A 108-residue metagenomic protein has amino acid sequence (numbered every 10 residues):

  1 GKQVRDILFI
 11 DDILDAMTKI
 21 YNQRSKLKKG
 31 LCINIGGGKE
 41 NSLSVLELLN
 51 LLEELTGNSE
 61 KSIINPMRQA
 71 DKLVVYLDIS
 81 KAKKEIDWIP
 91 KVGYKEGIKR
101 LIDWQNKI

Functional and structural regions predicted by a protein language model:
G1-I108: C-terminal substrate-binding subdomain of Rossmann-fold SDR/epimerase-dehydratase oxidoreductases
